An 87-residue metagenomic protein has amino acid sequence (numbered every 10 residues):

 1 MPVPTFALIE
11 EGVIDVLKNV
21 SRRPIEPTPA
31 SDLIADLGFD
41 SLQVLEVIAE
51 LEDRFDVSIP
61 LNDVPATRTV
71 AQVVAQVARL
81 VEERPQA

Functional and structural regions predicted by a protein language model:
M1-E26, R79-A87: Thiotemplate assembly-line natural product biosynthesis machinery
K18-D36, V57-D63, A87: Phosphopantetheine carrier-protein modules
D32, E50, T69-Q72: Residue-level recognition of oxygen-bearing side chains
Q43: Two-component histidine kinase catalytic core, primarily the HATPase_c
P60-Q72: AMP-binding/adenylate-forming catalytic domain of the ANL superfamily
